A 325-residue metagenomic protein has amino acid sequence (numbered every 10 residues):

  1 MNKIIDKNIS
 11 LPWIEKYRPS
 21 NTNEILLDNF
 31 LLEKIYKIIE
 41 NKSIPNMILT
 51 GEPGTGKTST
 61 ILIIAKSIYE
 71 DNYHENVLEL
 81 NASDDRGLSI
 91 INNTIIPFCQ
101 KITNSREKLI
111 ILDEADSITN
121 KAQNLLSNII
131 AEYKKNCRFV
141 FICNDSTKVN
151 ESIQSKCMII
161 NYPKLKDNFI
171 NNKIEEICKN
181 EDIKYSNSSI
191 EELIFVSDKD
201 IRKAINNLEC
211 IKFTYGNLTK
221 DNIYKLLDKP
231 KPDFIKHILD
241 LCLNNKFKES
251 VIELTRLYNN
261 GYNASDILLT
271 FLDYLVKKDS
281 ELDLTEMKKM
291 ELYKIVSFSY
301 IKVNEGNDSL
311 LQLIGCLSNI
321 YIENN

Functional and structural regions predicted by a protein language model:
M1-L165, F169, E175, K179 (+6 more regions): P-loop/Walker A NTP-binding region and its immediately flanking N-terminal helices in P-loop NTPase folds
P12, D182-K184, K225-K229: Short helix-capping and inter-helix turn/linker motifs at the boundaries of alpha-helical repeat units
Y17, N72-E75, Y185-S188, L218 (+2 more regions): Alpha-helix N-cap/N′ positions at the starts of helices
G87-S89, K199-R202: Conserved GTPase G-domain signal focused on the G5
I190, L208, K212-K236, L268 (+1 more regions): Conserved C-terminal helix/linker of AAA+ ATPases
I190-V196, R202-T214, H237-D240, I252-R256 (+1 more regions): C-terminal helical "lid" of AAA+/P-loop NTPase domains
H237-N325: Helix-rich C-terminal "collar"/helical-bundle subdomain used as an assembly and partner-interaction module in RFC-like
